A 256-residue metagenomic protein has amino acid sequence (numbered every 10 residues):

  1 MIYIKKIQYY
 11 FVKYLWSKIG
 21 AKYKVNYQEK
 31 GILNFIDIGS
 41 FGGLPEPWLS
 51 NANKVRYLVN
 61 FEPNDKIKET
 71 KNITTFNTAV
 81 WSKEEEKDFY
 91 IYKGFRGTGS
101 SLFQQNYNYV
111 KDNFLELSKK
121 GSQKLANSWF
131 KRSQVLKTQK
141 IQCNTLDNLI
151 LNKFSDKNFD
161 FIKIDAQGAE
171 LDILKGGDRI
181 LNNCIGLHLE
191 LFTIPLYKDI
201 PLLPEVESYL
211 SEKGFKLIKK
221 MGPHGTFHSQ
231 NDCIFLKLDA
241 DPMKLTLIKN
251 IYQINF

Functional and structural regions predicted by a protein language model:
I2-F256: Phosphate/nucleotide-binding beta-alpha loop and adjacent structural elements of enzyme active sites
